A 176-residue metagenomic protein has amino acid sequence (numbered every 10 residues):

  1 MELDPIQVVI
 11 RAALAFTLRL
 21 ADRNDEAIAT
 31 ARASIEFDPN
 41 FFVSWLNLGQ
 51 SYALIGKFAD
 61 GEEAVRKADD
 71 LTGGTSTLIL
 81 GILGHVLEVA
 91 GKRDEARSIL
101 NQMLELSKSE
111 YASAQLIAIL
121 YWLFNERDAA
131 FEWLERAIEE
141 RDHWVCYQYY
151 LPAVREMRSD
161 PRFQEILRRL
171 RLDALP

Functional and structural regions predicted by a protein language model:
M1-P176: Alpha-helical protein-protein interaction modules
